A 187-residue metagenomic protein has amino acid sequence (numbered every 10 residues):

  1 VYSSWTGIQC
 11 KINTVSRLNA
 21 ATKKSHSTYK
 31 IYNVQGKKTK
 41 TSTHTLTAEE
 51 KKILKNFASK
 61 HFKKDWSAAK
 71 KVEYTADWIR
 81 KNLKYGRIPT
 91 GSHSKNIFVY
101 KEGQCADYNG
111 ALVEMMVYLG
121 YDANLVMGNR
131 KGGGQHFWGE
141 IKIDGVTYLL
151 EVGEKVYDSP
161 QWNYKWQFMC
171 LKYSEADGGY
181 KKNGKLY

Functional and structural regions predicted by a protein language model:
V1-N56, Y121: Linear, non-domain "peripheral" regions
S3, N19, N33, R130 (+2 more regions): Acidic surface patches and DE-rich sequence motifs
H44-I97: Secondary-structure boundary elements
A68-T75, K101-M116: Active-site nucleophilic cysteine motif
K81-N82, G86-P89, V99-K101, G134 (+2 more regions): Repeated polar recognition positions within modular binding domains
K95-E102, G128-K131: A glycine-rich, coil/turn loop motif that links secondary-structure elements
Y108-Y173: Hydrophobic/aromatic-rich core segments of domains that either
K165-Y187: Low-complexity, Gly/Ser/Thr/Pro-rich intrinsically disordered linker/tail segments
